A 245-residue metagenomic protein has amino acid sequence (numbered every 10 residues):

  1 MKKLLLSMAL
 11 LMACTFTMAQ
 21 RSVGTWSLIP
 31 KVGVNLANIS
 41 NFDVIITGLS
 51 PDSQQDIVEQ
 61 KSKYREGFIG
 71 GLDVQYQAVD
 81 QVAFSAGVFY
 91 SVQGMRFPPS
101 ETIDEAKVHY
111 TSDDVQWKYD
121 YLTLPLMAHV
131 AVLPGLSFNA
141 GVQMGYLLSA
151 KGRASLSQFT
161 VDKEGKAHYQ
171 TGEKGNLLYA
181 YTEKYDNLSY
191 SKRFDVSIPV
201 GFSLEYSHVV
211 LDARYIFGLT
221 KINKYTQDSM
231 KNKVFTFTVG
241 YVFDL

Functional and structural regions predicted by a protein language model:
M1-K31, V239-L245: Bacterial Sec-dependent N-terminal signal peptides
K2-L6, L10, F68, L72-V82 (+1 more regions): N-terminal capping/interface segment
Q20-Q81: N-terminal hydrophobic targeting segments
R21-V23, Q77-Q81, L133, S207-V209 (+1 more regions): Outer-membrane beta-barrel channels and translocator barrels
P30-V34, F68-Y76, V88-Y90, L124-V132 (+4 more regions): Residues on the lipid-exposed face of transmembrane beta-strands in outer-membrane beta-barrel proteins
N38-R65, Q93-D120, L147-D195, P199 (+2 more regions): Extracellular/periplasm-exposed beta-strand and loop segments of Gram-negative cell-envelope proteins, dominated by
G71-A106: Mid-chain, structured segments of secreted extracytoplasmic proteins
